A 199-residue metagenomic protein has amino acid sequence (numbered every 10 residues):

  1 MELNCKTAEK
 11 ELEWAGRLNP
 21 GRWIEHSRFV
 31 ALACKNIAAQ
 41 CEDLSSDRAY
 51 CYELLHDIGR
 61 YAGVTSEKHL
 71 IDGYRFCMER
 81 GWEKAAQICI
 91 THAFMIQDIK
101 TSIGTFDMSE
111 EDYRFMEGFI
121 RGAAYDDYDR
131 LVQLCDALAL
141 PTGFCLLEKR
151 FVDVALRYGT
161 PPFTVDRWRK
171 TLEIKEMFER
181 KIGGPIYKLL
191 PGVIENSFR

Functional and structural regions predicted by a protein language model:
M1-C5, S27: Conserved N-terminal diphosphate/IPP-binding helix and adjacent helical/loop segment of trans-prenyltransferase domains
C5-P20: Generic N-terminal amphipathic, Lys/Arg-enriched alpha-helix
E13-G16, Q40-V154: Divalent metal-dependent catalytic cores for phosphoryl transfer on phosphate-bearing substrates
W23-N36: Conserved, hydrophobic alpha-helical core segments of structured domains
R28, E83, L172-E176: Generic structural signal for well-ordered, non-transmembrane alpha-helical segments in soluble/cytosolic regions
T160-R199: Charged phosphate-binding loop/patch that engages nucleotide di/tri-phosphates or the phosphate backbone of nucleic
